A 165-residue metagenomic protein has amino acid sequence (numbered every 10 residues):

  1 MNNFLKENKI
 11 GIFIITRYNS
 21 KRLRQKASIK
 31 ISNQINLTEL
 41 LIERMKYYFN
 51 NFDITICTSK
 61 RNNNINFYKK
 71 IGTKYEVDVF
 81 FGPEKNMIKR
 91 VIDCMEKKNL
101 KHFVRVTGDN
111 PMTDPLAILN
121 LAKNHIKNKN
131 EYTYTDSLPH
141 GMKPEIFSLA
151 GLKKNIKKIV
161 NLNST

Functional and structural regions predicted by a protein language model:
M1-R24: N-terminal nucleotide-binding beta1-loop-alpha1 segment
I12-I14, I56, R105: Structural beta-sheet core signal
K26-S32: Short glycine-enriched, charge-decorated loop/helix-capping segments at active-site entrances that position
Q34, L41, T58-N62: Residues in the short beta-alpha loop(s) of Rossmann-like NAD(P)-binding domains
N36-I54, Y75: A short, N-terminal amphipathic alpha-helix
K60-I126: Short phosphate-binding loop-to-helix
T113-T165: Conserved core of the sugar-phosphate nucleotidyltransferase
